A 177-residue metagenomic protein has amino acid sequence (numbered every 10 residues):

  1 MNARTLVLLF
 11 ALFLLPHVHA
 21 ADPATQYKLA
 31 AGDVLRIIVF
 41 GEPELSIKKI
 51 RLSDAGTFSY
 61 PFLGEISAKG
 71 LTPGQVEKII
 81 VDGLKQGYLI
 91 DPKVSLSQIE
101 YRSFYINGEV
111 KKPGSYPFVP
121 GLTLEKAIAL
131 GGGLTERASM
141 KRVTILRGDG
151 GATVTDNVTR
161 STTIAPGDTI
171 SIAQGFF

Functional and structural regions predicted by a protein language model:
M1-V7: Bacterial N-terminal signal peptides that target proteins for export
N2, H19-F177: Ser/Thr/Pro/Gly-biased, low-complexity, turn-/loop-rich segments that often occur immediately after N-terminal
V7-P16: Bacterial N-terminal signal peptides
